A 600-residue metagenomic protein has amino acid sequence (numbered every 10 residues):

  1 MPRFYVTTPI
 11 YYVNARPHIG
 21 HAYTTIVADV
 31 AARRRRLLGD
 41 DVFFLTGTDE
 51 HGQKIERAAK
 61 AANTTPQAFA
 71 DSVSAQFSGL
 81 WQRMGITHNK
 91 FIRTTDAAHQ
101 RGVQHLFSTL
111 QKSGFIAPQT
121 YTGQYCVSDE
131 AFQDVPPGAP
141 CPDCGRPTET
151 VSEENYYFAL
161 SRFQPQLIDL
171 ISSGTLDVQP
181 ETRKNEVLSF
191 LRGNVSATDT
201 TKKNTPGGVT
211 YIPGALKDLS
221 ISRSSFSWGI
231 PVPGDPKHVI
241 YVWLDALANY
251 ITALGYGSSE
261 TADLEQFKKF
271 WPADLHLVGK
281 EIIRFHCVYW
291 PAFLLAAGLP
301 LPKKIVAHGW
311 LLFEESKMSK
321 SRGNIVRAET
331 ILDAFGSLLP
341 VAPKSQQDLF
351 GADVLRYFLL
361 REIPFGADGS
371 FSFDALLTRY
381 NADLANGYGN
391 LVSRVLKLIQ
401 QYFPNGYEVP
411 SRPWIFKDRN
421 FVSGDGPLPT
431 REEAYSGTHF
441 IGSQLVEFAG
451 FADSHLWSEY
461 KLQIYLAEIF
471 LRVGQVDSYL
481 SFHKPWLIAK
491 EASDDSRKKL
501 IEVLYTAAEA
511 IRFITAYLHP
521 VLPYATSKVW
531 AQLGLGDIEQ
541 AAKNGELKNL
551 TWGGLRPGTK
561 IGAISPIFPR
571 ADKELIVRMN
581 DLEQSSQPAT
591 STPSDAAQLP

Functional and structural regions predicted by a protein language model:
M1-N14, V27-L216, Y256-Q266, V392-A452 (+2 more regions): Conserved, charged catalytic cores of large soluble enzymes
M1-R3, F43, Q119-Q124, D134-C144 (+3 more regions): Basic, alpha-helical terminal appendages of large translation-related enzymes
P2-G39, F43-T46, A98-G102, V151-Q401 (+1 more regions): Structured secondary-structure scaffolds
N63, D374, T378-A382, E459-L462 (+1 more regions): Active-site oxyanion-binding pockets that recognize sulfate/phosphate
D368-F373, V446-H455: Short, charged/polar, low-complexity loop and linker segments that flank or interrupt alpha-helical bundles
Y380, L384-G387, L391, G437 (+3 more regions): Amphipathic alpha-helix face/heptad-repeat signature
R431, F451-E468: Helix-loop elements that line ligand-binding/catalytic pockets
